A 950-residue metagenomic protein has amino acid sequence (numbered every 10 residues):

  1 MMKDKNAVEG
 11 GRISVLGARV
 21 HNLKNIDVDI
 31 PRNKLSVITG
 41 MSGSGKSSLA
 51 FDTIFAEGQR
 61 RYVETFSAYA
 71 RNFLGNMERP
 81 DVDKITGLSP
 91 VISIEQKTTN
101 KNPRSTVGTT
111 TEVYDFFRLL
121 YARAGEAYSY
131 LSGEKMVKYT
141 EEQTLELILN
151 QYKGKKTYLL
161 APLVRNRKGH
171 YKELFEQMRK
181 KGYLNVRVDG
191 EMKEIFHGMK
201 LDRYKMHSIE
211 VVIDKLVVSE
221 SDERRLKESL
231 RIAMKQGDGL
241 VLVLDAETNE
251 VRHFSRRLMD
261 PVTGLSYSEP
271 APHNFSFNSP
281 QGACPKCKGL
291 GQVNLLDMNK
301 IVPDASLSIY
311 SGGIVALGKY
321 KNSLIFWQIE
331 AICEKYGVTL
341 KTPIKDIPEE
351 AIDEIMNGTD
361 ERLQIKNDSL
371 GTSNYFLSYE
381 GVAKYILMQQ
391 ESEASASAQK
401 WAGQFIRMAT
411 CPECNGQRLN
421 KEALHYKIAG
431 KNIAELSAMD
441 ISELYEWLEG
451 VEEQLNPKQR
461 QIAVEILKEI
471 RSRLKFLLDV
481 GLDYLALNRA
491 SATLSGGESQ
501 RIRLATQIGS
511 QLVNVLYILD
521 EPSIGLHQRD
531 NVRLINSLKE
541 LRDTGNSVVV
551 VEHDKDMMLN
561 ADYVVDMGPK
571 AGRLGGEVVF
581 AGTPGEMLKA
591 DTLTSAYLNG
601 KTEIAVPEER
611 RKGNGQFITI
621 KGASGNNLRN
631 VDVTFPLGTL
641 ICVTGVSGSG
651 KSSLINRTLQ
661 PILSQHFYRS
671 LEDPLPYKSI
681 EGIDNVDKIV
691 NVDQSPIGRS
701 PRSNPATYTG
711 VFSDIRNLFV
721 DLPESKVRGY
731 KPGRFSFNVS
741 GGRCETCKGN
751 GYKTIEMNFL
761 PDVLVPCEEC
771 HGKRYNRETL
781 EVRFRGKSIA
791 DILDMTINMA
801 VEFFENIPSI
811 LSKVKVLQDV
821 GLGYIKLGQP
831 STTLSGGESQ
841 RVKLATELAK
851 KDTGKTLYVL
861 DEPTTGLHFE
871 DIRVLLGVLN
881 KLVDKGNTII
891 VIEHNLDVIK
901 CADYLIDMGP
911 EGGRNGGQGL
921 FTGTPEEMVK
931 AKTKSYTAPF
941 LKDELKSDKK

Functional and structural regions predicted by a protein language model:
M1-K950: Conserved phosphate-binding elements of NTP-dependent enzyme cores
